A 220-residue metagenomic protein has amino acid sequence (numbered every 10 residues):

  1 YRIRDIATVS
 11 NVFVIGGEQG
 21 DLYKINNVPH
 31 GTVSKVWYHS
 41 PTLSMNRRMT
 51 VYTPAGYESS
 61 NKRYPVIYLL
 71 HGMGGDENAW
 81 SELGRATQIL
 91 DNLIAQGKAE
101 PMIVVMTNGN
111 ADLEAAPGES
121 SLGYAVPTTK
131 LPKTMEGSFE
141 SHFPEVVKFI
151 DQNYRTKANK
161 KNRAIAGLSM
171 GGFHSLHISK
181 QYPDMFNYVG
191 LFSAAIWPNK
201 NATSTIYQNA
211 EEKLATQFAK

Functional and structural regions predicted by a protein language model:
Y1-K220: Non-catalytic cap/lid and distal C-terminal segments of serine-dependent acyl enzymes
